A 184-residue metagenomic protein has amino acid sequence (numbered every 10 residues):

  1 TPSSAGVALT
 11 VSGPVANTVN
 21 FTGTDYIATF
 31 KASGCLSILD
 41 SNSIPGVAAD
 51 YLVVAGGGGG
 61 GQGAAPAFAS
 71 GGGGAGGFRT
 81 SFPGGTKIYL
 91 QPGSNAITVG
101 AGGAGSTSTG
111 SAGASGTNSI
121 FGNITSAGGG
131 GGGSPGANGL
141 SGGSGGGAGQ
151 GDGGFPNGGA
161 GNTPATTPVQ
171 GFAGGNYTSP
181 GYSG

Functional and structural regions predicted by a protein language model:
T1-G184: Glycine-biased low-complexity/repetitive sequence motifs
